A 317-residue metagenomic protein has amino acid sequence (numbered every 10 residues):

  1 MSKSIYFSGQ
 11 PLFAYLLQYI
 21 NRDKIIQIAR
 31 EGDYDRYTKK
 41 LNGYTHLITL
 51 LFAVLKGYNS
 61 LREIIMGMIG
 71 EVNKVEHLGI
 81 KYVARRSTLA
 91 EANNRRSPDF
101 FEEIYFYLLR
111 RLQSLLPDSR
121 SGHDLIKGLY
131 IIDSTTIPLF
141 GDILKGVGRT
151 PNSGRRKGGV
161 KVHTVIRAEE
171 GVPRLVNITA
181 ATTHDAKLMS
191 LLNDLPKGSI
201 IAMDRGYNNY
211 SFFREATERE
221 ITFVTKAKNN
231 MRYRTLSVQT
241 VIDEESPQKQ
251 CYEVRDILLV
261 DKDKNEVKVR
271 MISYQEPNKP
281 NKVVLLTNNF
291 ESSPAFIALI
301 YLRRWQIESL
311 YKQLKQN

Functional and structural regions predicted by a protein language model:
M1-E63, G67, N94-R96, E103-Y107 (+3 more regions): Single, function-defining residue in the core of a domain
Y34, K74-H77: General structural signal for alpha-helix termini and helix-helix connectors
E63-N73, I80-S87: A short glycine/small-residue-enriched secondary-structure motif
H77-P98, F106: Major-groove recognition helix of helix-turn-helix-like DNA-binding domains
I80, S114-P117, H184: A short, hydrophobic/aromatic-rich structural module that often spans a beta strand with its adjoining loop
Q113-H123, L139-F140: Long amphipathic N-terminal alpha/beta scaffold segment
G148-T150: Conserved mixed alpha/beta core segments that line enzyme active sites in large multi-domain catalysts
